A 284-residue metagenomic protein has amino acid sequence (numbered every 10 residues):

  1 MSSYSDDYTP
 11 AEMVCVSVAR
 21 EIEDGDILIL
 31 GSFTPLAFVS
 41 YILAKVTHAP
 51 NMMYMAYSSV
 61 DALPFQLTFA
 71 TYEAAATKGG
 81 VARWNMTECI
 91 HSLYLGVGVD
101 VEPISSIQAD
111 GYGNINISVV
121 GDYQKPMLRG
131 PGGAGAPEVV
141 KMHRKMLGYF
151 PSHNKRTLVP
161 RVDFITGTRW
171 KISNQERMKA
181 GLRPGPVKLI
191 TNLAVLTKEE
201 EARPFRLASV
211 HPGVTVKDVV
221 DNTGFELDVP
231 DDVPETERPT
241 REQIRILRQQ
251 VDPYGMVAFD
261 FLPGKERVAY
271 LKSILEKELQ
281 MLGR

Functional and structural regions predicted by a protein language model:
S2-G79: N-terminal active-site beta-alpha-beta segment that forms phosphate/nucleotide-binding and substrate-recognition loops
T9-P10, A82-M86, Q124, F261-A269 (+1 more regions): Alpha-helix capping and helix-coil boundary motifs
E21, G25, L43, H153 (+4 more regions): Change "in soluble alpha/beta enzymes" to "in soluble alpha/beta proteins
F33, M55, L128, P234-E235 (+1 more regions): Residue-level detector of alpha-helical recognition elements and their boundaries
S40, A44, A62, Q66 (+4 more regions): Charge-rich, low-complexity amphipathic helices in intrinsically disordered tails/linkers adjacent to domains
M53, V139-K141, V229, V251-Y254: Short, intrinsically disordered/low-complexity patches at protein termini and at juxtamembrane boundaries
T68-I244: Conserved phosphate- and dinucleotide-binding cores of soluble alpha/beta proteins, encompassing both enzyme active
D231-R284: A conserved C-terminal secondary-structure "cap"
